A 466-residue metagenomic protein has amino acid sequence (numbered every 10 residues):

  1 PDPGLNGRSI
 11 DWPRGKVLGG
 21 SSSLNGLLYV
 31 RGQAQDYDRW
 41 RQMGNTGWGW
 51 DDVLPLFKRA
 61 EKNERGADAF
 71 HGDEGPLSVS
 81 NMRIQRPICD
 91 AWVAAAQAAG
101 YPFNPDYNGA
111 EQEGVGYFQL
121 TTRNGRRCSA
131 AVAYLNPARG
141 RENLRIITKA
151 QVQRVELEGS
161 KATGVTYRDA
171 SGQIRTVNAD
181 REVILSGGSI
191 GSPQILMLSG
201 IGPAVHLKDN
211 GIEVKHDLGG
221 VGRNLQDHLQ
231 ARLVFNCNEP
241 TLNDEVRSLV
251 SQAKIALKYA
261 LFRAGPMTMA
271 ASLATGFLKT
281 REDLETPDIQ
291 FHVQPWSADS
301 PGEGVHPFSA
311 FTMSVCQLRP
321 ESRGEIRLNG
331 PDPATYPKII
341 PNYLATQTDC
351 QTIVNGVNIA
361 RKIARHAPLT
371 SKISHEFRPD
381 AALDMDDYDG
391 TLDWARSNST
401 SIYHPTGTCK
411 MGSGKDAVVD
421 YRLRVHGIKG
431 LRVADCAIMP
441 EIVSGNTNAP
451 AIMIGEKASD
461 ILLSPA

Functional and structural regions predicted by a protein language model:
P1-K58, D217-L218, H228-C237: N-terminal glycine-rich phosphate/pyrophosphate-binding loop and immediately adjacent elements
R41-A162, T166-R168, R232-I255: Conserved redox-cofactor binding core of oxidoreductases
A96, G211-E213, G356-L369, G455-A466: Internal hydrophobic alpha-helix adjacent to the cofactor/substrate pocket in enzyme cavities
N104, R145-I147, E213-D217, H292: General small-molecule cofactor/ligand-binding pocket signal
F118, T122-R123, I147-T148, Q153-E158 (+4 more regions): A glycine-rich dinucleotide-binding beta-alpha-beta segment and adjacent secondary-structure elements that constitute
V155-E158, G164-I255, P331: Glycine-rich loop(s) and the adjacent beta-strand/alpha-helix scaffold that form part
V234-V354, D393, S401-G407, V433-C436 (+1 more regions): FAD cofactor-binding and catalytic pocket of flavoenzymes
E441-L462: A conserved FAD-binding loop/helix module that cradles the flavin
